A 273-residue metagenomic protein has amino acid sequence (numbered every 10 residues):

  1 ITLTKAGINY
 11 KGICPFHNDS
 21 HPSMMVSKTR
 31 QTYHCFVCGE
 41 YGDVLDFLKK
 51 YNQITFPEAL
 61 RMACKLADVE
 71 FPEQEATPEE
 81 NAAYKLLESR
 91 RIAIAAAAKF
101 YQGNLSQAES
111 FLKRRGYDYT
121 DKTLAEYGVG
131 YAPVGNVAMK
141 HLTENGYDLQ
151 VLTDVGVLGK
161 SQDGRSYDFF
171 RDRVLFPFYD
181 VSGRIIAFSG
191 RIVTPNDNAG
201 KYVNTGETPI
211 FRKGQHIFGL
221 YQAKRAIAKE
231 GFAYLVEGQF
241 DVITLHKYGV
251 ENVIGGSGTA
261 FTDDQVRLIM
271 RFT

Functional and structural regions predicted by a protein language model:
I1-T4, K160: Asp/Glu-centered strand-loop micro-motifs enriched in Gly/Pro and often flanked by an aromatic residue
L3-Q150, D154, R173: Non-catalytic accessory segments of DNA primases and related replication-initiation nucleases
E79-K85, R90-A97, P133-T273: Phosphate-handling DNA/RNA-contact segment within nucleic-acid enzymes
